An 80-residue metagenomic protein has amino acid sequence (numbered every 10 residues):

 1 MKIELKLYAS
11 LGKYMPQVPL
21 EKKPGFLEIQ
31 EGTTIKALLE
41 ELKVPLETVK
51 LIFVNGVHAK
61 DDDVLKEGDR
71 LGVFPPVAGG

Functional and structural regions predicted by a protein language model:
M1-G79: Ubiquitin-like/PB1-type beta-grasp interaction modules and other compact soluble beta-rich domains
